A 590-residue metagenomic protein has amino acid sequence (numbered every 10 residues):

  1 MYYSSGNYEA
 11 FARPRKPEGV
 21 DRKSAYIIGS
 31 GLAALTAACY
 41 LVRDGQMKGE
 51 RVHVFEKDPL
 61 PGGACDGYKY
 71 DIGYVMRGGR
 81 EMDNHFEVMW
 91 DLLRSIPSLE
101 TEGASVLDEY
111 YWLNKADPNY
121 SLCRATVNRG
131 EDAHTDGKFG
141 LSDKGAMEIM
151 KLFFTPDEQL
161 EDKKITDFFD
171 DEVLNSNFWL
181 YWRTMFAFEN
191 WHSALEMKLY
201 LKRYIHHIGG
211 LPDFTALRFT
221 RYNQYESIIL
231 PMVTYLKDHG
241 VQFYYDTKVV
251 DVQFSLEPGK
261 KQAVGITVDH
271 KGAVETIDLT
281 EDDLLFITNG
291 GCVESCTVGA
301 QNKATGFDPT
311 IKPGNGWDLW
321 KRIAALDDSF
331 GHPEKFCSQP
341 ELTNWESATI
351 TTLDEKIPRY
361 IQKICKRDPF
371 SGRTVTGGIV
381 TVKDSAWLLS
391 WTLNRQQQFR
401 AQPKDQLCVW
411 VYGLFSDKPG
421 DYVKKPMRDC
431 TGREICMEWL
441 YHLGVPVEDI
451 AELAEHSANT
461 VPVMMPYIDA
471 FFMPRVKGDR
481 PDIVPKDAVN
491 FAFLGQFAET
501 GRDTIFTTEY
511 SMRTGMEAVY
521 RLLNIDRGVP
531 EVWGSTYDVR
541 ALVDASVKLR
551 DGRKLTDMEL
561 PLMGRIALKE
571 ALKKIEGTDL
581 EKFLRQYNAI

Functional and structural regions predicted by a protein language model:
M1-A25, R43-R51, K69, L549-I590: Extreme N-terminal leader/targeting segments of oxidoreductases
M1-Y3, A37, L41, G45-N84 (+7 more regions): Beta1-alpha1 glycine-rich phosphate/pyrophosphate-binding loop at the start of Rossmann-like nucleotide-binding domains
R13, G19-E148: N-terminal glycine-rich phosphate/pyrophosphate-binding loop and immediately adjacent elements
L99-H206, L217-F219: Rossmann-like flavin
G103-Y111, Y245, R527-Y537: Short, glycine/acidic-rich hinge or "gate" loops at secondary-structure transitions that mediate conformational
Y120-S121, D479-P481, A492, F497-F506 (+1 more regions): Glycine- and aromatic-enriched mobile tails/lids
K202-L284, T288-G290, N302-K303, D308-W317: Helical element adjacent to the flavin cofactor pocket in flavoenzyme catalytic cores
I205-T220, D282-L284, N289-T514, Y520-G534: C-terminal segments that line or cap access tunnels to active or ligand-binding sites in enzymes and enzyme-associated
